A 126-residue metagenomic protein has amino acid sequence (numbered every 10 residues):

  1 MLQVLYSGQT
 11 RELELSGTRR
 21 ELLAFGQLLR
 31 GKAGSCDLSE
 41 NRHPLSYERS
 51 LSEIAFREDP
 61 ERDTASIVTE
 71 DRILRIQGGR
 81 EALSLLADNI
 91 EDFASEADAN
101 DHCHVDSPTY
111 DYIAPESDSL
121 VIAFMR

Functional and structural regions predicted by a protein language model:
M1-R126: Positively charged, low-complexity terminal tracts and the immediately adjacent first secondary-structure elements
